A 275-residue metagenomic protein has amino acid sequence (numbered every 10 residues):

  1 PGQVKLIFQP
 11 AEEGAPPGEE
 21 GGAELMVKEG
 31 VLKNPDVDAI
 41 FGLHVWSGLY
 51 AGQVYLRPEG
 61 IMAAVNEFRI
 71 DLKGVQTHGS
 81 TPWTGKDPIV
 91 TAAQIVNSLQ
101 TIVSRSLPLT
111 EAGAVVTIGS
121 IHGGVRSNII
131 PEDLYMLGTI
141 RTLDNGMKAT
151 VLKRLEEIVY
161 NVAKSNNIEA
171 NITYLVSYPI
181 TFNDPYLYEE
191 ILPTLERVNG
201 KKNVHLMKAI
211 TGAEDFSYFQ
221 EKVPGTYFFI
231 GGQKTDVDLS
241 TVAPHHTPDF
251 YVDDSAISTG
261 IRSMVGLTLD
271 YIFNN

Functional and structural regions predicted by a protein language model:
P1-S120, V125-P131: Histidine/acidic-residue-rich, glycine-tolerant segments that coordinate divalent metal ions
A93-N275: Metal-dependent amide/peptide-bond hydrolase catalytic core, centered on the "pita-bread" metallohydrolase fold
